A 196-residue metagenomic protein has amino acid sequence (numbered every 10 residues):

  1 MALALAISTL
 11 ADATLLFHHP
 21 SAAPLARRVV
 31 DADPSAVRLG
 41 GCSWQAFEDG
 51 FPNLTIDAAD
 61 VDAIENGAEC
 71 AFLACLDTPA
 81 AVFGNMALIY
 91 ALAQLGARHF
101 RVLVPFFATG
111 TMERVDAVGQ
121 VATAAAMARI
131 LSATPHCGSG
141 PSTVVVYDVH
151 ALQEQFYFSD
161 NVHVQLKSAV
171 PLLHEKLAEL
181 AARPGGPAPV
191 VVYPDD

Functional and structural regions predicted by a protein language model:
M1-D196: PRPP-associated nucleotide enzymes
